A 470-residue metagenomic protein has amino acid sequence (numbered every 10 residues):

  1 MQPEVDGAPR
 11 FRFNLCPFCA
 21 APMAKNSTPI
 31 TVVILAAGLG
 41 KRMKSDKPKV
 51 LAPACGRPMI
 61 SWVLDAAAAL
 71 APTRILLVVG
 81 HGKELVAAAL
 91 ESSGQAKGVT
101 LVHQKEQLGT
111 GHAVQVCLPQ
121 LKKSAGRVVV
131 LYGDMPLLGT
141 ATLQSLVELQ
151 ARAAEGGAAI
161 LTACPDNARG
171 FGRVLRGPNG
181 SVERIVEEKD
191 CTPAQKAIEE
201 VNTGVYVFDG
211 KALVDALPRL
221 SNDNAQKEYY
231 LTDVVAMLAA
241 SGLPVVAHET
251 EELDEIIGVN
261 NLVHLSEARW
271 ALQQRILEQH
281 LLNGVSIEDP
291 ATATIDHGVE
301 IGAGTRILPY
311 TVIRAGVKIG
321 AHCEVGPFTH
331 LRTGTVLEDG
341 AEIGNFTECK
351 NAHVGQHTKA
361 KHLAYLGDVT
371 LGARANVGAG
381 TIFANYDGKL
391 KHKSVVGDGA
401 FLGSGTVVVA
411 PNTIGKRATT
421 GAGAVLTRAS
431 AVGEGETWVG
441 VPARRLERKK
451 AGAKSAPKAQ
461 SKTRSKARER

Functional and structural regions predicted by a protein language model:
R10, M23-T31, P58-E148, S455-K458 (+1 more regions): Conserved N-terminal catalytic core of the sugar/cofactor nucleotidyltransferase
F13-A21: Short, positively charged and aromatic/hydrophobic N-terminal segments
A24-S45: N-terminal nucleotide-binding beta1-loop-alpha1 segment
A141-A168: Conserved donor-nucleotide/metal-binding helix-loop-beta segment in metal-dependent transferases, i.e., the alpha-helix
E183-Q273: Catalytic-core segments of class I nucleotidyltransferases/pyrophosphorylases that form NMP-activated intermediates
A239-H330: Extended, small-residue-rich solenoid/repeat segments and analogous flexible loops that form exposed scaffolds
T311-R314, K318, H322-Y365: A glycine- and small/hydrophobic-rich beta-loop-beta segment that serves as a flexible "lid/hinge" or phosphate-binding
E342-R470: Glycine-rich hexapeptide-repeat left-handed beta-helix
